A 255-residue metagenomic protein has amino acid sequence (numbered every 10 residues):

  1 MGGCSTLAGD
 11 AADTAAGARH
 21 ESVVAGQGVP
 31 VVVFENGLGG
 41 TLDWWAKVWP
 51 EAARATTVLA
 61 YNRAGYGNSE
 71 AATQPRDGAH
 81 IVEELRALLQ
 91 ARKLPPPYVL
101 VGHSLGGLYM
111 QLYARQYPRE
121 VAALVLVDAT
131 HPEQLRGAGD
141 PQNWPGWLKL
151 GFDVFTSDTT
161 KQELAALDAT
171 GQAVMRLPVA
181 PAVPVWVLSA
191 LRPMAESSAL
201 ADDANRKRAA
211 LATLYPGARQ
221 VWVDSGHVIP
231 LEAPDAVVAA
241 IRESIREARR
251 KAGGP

Functional and structural regions predicted by a protein language model:
A18, V23-N68, I241: Conserved HGGG/HGGXW glycine-rich cap/lid loop of the alpha/beta-hydrolase fold
A60-V101, Y109: Active-site loop/oxyanion-hole signature of alpha/beta-hydrolase fold enzymes
P95-E133: Conserved hydrolase catalytic core segment
V125-E163, L200-R206: Flexible "cap/lid" loop of the alpha/beta hydrolase fold
P181, V187-S189: Short beta-strand/loop motif that positions the catalytic acidic residue of the alpha/beta-hydrolase fold
M194-D224: Conserved loop-alpha-helix segment in the C-terminal half of the alpha/beta-hydrolase fold that carries the catalytic
P216-P255: Catalytic active-site module of serine/aspartate enzymes centered on a nucleophile-bearing elbow/loop
